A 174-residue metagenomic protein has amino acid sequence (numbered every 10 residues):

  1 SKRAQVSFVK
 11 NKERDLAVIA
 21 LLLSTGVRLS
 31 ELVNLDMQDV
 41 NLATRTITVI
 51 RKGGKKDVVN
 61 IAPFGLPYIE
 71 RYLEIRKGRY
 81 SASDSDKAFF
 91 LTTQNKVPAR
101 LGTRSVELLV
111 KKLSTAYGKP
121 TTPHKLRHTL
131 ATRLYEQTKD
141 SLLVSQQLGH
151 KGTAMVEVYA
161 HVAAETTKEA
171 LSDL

Functional and structural regions predicted by a protein language model:
S1-L174: Conserved catalytic core of the tyrosine transesterase superfamily
